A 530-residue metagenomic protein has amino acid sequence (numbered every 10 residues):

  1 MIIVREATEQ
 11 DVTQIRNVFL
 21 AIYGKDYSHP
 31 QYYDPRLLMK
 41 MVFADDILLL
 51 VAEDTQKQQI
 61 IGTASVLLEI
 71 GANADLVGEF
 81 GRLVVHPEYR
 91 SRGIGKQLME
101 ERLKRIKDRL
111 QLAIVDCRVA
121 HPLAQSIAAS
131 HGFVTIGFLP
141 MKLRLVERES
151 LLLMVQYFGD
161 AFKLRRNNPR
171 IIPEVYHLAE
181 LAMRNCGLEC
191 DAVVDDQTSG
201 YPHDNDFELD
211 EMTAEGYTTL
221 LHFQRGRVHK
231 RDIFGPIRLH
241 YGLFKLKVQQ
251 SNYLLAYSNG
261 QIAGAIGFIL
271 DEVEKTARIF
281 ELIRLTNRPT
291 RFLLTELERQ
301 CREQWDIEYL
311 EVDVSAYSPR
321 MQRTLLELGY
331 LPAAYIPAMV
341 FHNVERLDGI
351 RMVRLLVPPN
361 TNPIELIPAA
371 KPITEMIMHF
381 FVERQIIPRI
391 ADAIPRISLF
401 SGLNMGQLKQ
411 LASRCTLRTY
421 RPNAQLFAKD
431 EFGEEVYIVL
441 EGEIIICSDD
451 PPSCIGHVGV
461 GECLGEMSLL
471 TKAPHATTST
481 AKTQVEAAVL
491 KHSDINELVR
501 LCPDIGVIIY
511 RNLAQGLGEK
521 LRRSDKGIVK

Functional and structural regions predicted by a protein language model:
M1-Y33, V51-D54, H177-R238, F380-S398: Short amphipathic alpha-helix that is part of the acyltransferase structural core
F19-Q56, I60-V85, R225-A277, E281-R284: A conserved beta-strand-loop-helix scaffold within acyl/acetyltransferase catalytic domains
G81-S91, R118, I279-P289, S315 (+2 more regions): A short, internal acetyl-CoA/4′-phosphopantetheine-binding micro-motif in the GNAT/acyltransferase core
V85, S91-K104, S130, N287-C301: Conserved acetyl-CoA-binding loop-helix of GNAT-fold acetyltransferases
I106-R118, E303-V314: Conserved GNAT acetyl-CoA-binding A-motif
D116, V134-L151, L331-V344: Conserved catalytic-core motifs of GNAT/GCN5-like acyltransferases
I390-V460, L464-E466: Regulatory nucleotide-sensing modules
I455-Y510: Cyclic-nucleotide recognition modules
